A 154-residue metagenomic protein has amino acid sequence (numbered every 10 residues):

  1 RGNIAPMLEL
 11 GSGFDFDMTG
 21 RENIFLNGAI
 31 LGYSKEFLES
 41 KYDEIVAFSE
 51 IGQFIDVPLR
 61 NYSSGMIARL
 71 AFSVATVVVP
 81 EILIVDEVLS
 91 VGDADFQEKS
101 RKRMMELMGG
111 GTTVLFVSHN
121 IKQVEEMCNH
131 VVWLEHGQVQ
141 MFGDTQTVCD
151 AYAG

Functional and structural regions predicted by a protein language model:
R1-G28: ABC ATPase nucleotide-binding domain signature region
F25, F37-F54, A71-S73: Conserved ABC ATPase "signature" region
T76-V85: A short, proline-enriched helix->beta-strand linker immediately N-terminal to the Walker B motif in ABC-type P-loop
Q97-G110: Helical segment within the ABC ATPase nucleotide-binding domain
S118-H119: H-loop/switch region of ABC-family ATPase nucleotide-binding domains
V124-E126: A short, surface-exposed alpha-helical micro-motif characterized by mixed small hydrophobic and charged/polar residues
H136-G137, Y152: Conserved ABC ATPase "signature" C-loop
F142-G143: ABC ATPase "signature
